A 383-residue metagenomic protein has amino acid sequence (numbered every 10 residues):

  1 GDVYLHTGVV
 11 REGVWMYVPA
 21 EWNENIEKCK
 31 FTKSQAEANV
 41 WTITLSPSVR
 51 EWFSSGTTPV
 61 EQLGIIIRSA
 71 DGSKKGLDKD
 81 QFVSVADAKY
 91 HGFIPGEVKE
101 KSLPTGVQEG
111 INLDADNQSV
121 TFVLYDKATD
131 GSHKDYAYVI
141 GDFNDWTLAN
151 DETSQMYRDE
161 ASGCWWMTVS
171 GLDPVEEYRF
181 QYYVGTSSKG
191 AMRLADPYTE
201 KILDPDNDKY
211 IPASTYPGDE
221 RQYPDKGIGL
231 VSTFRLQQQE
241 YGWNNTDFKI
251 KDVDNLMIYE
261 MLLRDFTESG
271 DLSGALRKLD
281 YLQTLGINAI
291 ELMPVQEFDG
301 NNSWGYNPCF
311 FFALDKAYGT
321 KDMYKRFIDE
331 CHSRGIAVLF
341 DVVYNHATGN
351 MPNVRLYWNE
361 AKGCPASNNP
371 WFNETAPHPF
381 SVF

Functional and structural regions predicted by a protein language model:
D2-T57, A70-D80, V123-E177, G185-D208: Aromatic-rich carbohydrate-binding modules that target alpha-glucans
A38-V40, Q62, K134, D151 (+2 more regions): Sequence-level motif detector for i,i+2 pairs with an aromatic at +2
P59-I65, E176-F180: Exposed beta-strand face motif in extracellular beta-rich ectodomains
G76-H91: N-terminal nucleotide-handling cores and adjacent loading/scaffold lobes of large enzymes and macromolecular assemblies
Y90-I140, A191-N255: Basic K/R-rich, polyanion-interacting modules in nucleoproteins and related proteins
K99-D126, F143-D145, N150-G171, T246-D247 (+2 more regions): Asp/Glu-centered strand-loop micro-motifs enriched in Gly/Pro and often flanked by an aromatic residue
Q239-E240, N244-L256, L262-F383: Substrate-binding/active-site clefts of carbohydrate-active enzymes
